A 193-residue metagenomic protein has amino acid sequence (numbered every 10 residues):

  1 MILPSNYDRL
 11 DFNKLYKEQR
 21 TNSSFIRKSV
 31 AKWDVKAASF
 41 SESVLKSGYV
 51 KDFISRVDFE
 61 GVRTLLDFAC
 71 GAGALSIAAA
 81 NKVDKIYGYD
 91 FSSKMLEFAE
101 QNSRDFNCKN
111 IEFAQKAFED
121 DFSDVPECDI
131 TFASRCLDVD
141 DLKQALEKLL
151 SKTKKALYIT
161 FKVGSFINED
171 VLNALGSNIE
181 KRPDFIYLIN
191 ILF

Functional and structural regions predicted by a protein language model:
M1-E60: Conserved class I S-adenosyl-L-methionine
V62-G71: Conserved class I S-adenosyl-L-methionine
A74-S76, N81-K109, Q115-E119: Class I SAM-dependent methyltransferase SAM/SAH-binding core
D120-V125: Short conserved loop adjoining the S-adenosyl-L-methionine
D129-K143: A short SAM/SAH-binding and catalytic strip from SAM-dependent methyltransferases
Q144-K148, K152: Short, conserved SAM-binding segment of the class I
K154-S165: Conserved beta-strand signature within the Rossmann-like core of class I S-adenosyl-L-methionine
E180-F193: Substrate-binding/catalytic lobe of Class I Rossmann-like enzymes that use SAM or dcSAM, i.e., the mid-to-C-terminal
